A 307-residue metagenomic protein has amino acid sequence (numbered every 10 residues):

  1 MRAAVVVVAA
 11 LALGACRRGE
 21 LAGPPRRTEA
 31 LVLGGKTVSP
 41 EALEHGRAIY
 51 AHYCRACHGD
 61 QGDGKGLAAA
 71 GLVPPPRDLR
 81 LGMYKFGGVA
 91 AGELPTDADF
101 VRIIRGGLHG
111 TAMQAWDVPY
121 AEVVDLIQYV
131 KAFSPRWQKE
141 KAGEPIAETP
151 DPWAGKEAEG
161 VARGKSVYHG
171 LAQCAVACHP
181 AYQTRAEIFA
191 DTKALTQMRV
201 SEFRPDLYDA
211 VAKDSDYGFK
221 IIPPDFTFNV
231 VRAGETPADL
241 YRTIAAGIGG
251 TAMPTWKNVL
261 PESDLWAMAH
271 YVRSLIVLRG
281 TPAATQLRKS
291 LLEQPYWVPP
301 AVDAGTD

Functional and structural regions predicted by a protein language model:
R2-V7: Sec-dependent signal peptide recognition, specifically the positively charged N-region followed immediately by
L13-A15: C-terminal motif of bacterial Sec signal peptides marking the signal peptidase cleavage site
G19-A22, R47, A51-P74, G110 (+4 more regions): Periplasmic/extracellular electron-transfer cofactor-ligation site, primarily the c-type cytochrome heme-c attachment
E20-I49, W137-G170, T184-E187, R279 (+1 more regions): Electrostatic cytochrome c docking/interface patches
K36, P40-E44, A48-A51, E93-L94 (+5 more regions): Short, solvent-exposed loop/helix junctions and linker helices that flank or host conserved functional motifs
A70-D117, V124-V130, D191-K257, E262-V277: Extracytoplasmic electron-transfer domains, predominantly the class I c-type cytochrome c fold
T285-Y296: Post-kinase regulatory C-tail/linker adjacent to protein kinase catalytic domains
